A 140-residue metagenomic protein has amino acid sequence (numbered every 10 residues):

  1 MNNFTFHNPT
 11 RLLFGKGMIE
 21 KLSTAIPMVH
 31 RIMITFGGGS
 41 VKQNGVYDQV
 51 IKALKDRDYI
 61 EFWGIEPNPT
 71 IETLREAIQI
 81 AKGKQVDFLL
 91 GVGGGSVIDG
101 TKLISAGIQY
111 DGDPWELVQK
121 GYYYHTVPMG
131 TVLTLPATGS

Functional and structural regions predicted by a protein language model:
M1-F88: ATP/NTP phosphate-donor binding region
E72-S140: Glycine/threonine-rich beta-strand-loop-alpha-helix active-site module that forms ligand/phosphate-binding
